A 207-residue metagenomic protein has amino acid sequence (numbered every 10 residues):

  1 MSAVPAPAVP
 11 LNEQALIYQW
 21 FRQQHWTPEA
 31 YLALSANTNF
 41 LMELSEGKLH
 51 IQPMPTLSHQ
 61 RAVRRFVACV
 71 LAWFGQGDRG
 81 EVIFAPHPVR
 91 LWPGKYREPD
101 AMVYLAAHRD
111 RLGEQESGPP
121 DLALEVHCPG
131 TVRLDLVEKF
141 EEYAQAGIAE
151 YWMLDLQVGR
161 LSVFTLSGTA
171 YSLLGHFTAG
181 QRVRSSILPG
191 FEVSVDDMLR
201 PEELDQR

Functional and structural regions predicted by a protein language model:
M1-R207: Gly/Pro/Ser/Thr-rich low-complexity, intrinsically disordered segments predominantly at protein N-termini
